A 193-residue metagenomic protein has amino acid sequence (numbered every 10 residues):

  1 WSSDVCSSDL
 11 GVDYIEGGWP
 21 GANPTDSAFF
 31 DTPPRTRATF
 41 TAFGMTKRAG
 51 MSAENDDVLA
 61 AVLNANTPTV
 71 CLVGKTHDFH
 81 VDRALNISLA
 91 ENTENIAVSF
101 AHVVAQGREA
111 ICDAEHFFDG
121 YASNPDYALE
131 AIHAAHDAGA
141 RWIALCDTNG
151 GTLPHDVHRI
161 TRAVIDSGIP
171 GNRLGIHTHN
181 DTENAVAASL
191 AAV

Functional and structural regions predicted by a protein language model:
W1-S7: Short, small-residue-biased leader/transition segments that mark boundaries at the very start of proteins
D9-V12, T67, G107-R108, A140: A structural motif
V12-R37, T41-M51, L72-I87, E115-G120 (+1 more regions): Glycine-rich, proline-tolerant flexible connector loops at the mouths of alpha/beta enzymes
N23-R48, E91-R108, C112, H133 (+2 more regions): Alpha-helix-loop-beta-strand connector modules within alpha/beta enzyme cores
A49-A61, L85-V98, P125-D126: Glycine-rich anion/phosphate-binding loops
S52-V62, S123, Y127-A131, T182-V193: Catalytic cores of alpha/beta
N64, T69-I111, F117-F118: Hydrophobic alpha-helical hairpins/lids featuring a short glycine-rich hinge
N149-T152, T161-V193: Catalytic alpha/beta core domains of metabolic enzymes, predominantly
